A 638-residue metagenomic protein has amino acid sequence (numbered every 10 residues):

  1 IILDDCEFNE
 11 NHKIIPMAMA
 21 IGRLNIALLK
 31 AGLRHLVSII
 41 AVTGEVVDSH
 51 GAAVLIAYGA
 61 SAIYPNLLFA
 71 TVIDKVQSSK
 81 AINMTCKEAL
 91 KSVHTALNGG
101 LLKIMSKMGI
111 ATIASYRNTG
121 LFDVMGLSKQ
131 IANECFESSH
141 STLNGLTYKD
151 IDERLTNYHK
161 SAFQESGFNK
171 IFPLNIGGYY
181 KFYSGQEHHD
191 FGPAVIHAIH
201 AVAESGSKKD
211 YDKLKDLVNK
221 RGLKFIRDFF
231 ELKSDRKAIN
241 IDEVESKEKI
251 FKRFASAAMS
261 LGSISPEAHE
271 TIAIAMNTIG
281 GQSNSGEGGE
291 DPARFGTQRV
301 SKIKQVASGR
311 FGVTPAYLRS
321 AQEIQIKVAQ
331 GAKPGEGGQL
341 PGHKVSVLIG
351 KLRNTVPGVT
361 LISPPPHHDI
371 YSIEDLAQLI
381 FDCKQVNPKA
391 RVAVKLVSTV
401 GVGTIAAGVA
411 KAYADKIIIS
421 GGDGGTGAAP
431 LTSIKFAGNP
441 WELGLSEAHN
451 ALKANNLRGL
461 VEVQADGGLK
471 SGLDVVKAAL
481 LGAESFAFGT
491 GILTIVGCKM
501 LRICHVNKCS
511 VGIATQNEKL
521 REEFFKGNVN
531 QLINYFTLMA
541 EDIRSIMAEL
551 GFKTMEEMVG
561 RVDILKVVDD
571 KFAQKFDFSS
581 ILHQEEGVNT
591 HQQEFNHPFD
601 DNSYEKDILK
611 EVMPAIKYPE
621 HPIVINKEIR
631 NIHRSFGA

Functional and structural regions predicted by a protein language model:
I1, G51-A52, A62, L67 (+6 more regions): Flexible, glycine-rich loop/tail regions that form catalytic "lids" or insertion modules at the edges of active sites
I1-I110, D123, S128, E134 (+4 more regions): Glycine-rich phosphate/ribose-binding loops and adjacent secondary-structure elements that form binding surfaces
P16, A89, A268, Q531 (+1 more regions): Conserved acidic
A31, E248, Q298, L318 (+3 more regions): A generic structural signal for short, solvent-exposed coil/turn residues that cap or connect secondary-structure
G59, L68-T71, L97, L101 (+5 more regions): Mobile "lid/hinge" segments at catalytic clefts and subdomain interfaces of large enzymes
K252, M259-S265, I274, S285-E287 (+5 more regions): Conserved alpha/beta-domain cores
L520-R521, I533, R544-L550, H583-A638: Long, distal/terminal scaffolding or interaction modules with repetitive or compositionally biased sequence
